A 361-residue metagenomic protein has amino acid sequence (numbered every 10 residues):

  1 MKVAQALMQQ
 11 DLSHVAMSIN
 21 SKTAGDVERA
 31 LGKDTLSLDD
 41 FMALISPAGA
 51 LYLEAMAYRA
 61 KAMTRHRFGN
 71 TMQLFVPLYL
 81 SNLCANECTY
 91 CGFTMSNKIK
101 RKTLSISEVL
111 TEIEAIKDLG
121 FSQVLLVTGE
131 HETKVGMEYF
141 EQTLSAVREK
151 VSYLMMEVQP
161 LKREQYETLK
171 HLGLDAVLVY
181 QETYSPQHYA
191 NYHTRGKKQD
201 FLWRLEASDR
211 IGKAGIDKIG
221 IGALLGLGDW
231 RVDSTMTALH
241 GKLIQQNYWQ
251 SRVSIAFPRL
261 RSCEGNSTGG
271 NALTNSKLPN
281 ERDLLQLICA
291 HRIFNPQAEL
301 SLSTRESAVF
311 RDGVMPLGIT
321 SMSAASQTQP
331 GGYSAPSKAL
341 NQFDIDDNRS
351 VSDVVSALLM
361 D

Functional and structural regions predicted by a protein language model:
M1-G49, Q246-D361: Auxiliary Fe-S-binding modules of radical SAM enzymes
K33, A60, C88, L126 (+5 more regions): Conserved, mostly hydrophobic/aromatic
Y52-Q73: Short, charged low-complexity linear segments at domain edges
H66-E108: Canonical Radical SAM [4Fe-4S] cluster-binding loop centered on the CxxxCxxC motif and its immediate flanking residues
V76, I113, F140-L144, Y166 (+5 more regions): Generic structural signal for well-ordered alpha-helices, preferentially at hydrophobic/aromatic core positions
N82, E130-V135, L225-W230, C263-E264 (+1 more regions): Short, small-residue-enriched loops and turns at beta-alpha junctions that line or gate enzyme active sites
M95-L110, I116-I211, D217-G220, L225-L227 (+1 more regions): Core AdoMet radical
R163-H171, G228-K242, S307-L317: Catalytic cores of alpha/beta
